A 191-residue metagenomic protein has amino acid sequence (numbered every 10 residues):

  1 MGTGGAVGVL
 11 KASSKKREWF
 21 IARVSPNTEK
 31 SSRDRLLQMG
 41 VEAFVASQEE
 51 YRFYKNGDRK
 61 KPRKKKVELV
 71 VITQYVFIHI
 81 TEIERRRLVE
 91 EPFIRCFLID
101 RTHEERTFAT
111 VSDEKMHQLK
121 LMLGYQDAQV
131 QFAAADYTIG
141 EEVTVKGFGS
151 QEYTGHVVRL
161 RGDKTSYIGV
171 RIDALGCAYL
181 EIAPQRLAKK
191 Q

Functional and structural regions predicted by a protein language model:
G2-E142, V158-Y167, R171-Q191: Acidic-enriched and Gly/Ser
F148-G149: Short, surface-exposed secondary-structure boundary micro-motifs
E152: Beta-strand residues that line the small-molecule/cofactor-binding core of sensory signal-transduction domains
